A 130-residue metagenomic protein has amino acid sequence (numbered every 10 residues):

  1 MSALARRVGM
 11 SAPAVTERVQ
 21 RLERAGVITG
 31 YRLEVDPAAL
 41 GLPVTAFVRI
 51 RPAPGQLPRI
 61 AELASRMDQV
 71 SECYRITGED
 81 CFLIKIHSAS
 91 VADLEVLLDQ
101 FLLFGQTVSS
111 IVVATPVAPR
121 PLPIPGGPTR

Functional and structural regions predicted by a protein language model:
M1-R130: A compositional/biophysical signature of low hydrophobicity enriched in polar/charged and small residues
